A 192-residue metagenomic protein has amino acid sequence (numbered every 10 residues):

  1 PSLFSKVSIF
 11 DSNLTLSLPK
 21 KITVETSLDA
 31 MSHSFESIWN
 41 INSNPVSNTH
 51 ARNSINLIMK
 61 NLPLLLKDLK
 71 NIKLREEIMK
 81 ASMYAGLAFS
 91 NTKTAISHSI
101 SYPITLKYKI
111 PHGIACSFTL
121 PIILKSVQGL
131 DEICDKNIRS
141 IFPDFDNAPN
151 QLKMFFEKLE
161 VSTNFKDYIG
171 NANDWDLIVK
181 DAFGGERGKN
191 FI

Functional and structural regions predicted by a protein language model:
P1-S43, K136-N137: A glycine/threonine-rich phosphate-anchoring loop and its flanking beta-alpha core in nucleotide/phosphate-binding
K6, K93, K107, K189-N190: Residue-level marker of motif borders
S32, E36, M59, P63 (+1 more regions): Amphipathic, well-packed alpha-helical segments that form the structural scaffold of globular domains
S37-M154: Active-site segments that bind and position negatively charged phosphate/pyrophosphate groups
R139-I192: C-terminal charged capping/lid subdomain of soluble metabolic enzymes
